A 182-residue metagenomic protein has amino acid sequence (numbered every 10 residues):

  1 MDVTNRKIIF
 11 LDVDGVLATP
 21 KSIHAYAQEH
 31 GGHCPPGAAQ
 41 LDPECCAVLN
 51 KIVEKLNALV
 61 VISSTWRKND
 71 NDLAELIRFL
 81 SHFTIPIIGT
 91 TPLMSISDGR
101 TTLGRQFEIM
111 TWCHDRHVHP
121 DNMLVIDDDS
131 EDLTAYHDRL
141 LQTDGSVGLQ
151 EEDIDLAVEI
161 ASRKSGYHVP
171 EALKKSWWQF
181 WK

Functional and structural regions predicted by a protein language model:
M1-L11, L173-K182: Non-catalytic pre-domain segments flanking phosphatase-related domains
D2-K55: Active-site neighborhood of HAD-like aspartate-dependent phosphohydrolases
N5-K7, L56-A58, P120-N122, D138: Short coil/turn segments at beta-strand junctions that form active-site/ligand-binding loops
L11, S63-N69, I126-D128: Short His-Asn-centered micro-motif
Q40, R67-D72, D98-R100: Acidic-and-aromatic substrate-binding clefts and catalytic sites of carbohydrate-active enzymes
C46-L56, M110-H119: Short, basic/hydrophobic alpha-helical segments
L56-L76: Substrate-recognition element of Asp-dependent hydrolases with the DxDx(T/V) motif
A74-K182: C-terminal cap/substrate-recognition subdomain and adjoining C-terminal extension of metal-dependent phosphatase-like
